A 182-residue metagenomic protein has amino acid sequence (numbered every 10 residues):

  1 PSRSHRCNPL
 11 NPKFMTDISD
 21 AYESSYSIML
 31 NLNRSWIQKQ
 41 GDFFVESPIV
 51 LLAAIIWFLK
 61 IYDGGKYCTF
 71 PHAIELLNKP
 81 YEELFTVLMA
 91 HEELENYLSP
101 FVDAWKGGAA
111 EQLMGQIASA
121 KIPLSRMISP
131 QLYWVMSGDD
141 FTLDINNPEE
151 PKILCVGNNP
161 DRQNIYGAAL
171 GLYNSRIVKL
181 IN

Functional and structural regions predicted by a protein language model:
P1-N182: P-loop NTPase motor domains
